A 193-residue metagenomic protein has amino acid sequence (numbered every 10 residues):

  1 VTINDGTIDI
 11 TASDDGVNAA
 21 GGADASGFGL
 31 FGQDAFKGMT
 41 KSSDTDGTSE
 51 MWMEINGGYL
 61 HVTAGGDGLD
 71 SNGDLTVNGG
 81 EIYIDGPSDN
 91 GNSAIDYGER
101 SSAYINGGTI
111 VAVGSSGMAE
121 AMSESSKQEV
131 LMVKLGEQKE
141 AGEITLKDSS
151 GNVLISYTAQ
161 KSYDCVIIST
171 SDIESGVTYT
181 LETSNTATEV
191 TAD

Functional and structural regions predicted by a protein language model:
V1-D193: A composition-driven surface/loop motif
